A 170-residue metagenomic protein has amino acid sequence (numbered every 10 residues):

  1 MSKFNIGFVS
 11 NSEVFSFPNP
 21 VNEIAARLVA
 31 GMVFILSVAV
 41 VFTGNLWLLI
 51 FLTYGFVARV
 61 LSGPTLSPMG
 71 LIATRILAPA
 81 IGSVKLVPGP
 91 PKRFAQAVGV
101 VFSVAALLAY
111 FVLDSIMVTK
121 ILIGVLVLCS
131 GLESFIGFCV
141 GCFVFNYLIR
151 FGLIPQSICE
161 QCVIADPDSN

Functional and structural regions predicted by a protein language model:
M1-N170: Membrane-interfacial helix-loop segments of redox and metal-homeostasis proteins, especially TM-loop-TM junctions
